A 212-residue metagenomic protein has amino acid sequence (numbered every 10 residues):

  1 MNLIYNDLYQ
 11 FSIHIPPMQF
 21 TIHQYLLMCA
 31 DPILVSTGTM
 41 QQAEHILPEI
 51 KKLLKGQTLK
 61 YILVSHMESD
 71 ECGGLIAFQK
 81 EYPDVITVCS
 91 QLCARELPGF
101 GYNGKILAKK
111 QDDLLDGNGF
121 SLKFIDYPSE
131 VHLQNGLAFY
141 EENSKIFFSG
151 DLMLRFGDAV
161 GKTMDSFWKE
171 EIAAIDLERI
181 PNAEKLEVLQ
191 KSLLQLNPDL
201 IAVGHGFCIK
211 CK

Functional and structural regions predicted by a protein language model:
N2-K51, L137-G150: Conserved beta-strand hairpin/beta-sheet module of binuclear metal-dependent hydrolase folds, prominently
Y9-F11, L63, V88, I125 (+2 more regions): Hydrophobic/aromatic beta-strand patches that form the interior of the parallel beta-sheet core in alpha/beta enzyme
I33-S36, Y61-S65, F124: Short catalytic-loop micro-motif centered on adjacent basic/acidic residues
T39-M40, S69, L154, C208: Short, glycine/acidic-enriched loop or turn micro-motifs at the edges of active sites
Q42-V88: Active-site metal-binding motif and surrounding structural segment of the metallo-beta-lactamase
K60-I62, G119-L122, E170-L177: Short, basic, glycine/proline-bearing loop/turn elements
V88-G136, I180-L194: Metallo-beta-lactamase
P128-C211: Metallo-beta-lactamase
